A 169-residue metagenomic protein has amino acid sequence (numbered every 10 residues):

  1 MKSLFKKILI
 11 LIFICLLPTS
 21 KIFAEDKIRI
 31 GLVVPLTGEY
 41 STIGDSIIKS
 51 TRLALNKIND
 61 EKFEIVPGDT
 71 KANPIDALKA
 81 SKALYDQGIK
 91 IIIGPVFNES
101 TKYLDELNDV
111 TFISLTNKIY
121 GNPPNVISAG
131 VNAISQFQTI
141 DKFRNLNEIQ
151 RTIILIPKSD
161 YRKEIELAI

Functional and structural regions predicted by a protein language model:
L4-A24: Classical Sec-dependent N-terminal signal peptides that target proteins to the secretory pathway
F23-I30, E61, N145-E148: Immediate post-signal peptide segment of exported/extracytoplasmic ligand-binding proteins
G31-K49, I58, G68-T70: Extracytoplasmic "Venus flytrap"
T42-I58, D76, Q136-T139, D160-I169: Short, solvent-exposed amphipathic alpha-helices that sit in or adjacent to ligand/effector-binding or catalytic
I65-D76, A80, G130-V131, I156: Short beta->alpha junction loops
P74-K90, K142-F143: Short, well-structured alpha-helical segments in soluble
I91-L155, D160-A168: Extracytoplasmic ligand/sensor domains, especially the bilobed periplasmic-binding protein
